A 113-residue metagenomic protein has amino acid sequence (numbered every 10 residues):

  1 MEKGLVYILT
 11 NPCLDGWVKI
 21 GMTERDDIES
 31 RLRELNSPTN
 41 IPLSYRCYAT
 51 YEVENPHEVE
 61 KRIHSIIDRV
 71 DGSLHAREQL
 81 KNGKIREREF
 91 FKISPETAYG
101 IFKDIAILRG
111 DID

Functional and structural regions predicted by a protein language model:
M1-D113: Non-catalytic accessory segments flanking enzymatic or RNA/DNA-binding domains
